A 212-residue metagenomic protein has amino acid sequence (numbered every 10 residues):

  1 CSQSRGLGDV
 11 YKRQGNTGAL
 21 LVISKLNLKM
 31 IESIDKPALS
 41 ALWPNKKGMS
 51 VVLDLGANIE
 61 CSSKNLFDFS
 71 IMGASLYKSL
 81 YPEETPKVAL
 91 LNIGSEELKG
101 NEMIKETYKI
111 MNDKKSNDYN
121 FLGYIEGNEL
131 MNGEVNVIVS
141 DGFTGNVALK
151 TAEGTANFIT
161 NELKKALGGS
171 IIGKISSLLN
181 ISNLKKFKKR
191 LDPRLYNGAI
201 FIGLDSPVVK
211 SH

Functional and structural regions predicted by a protein language model:
C1-Y11: Short, small-residue-biased leader/transition segments that mark boundaries at the very start of proteins
Q3, N132-V135: A short, glycine/Asx- and small/polar-enriched loop/turn that sits immediately N-terminal to a beta-strand
D9, R13-S24, D35-L39, S62-S63 (+3 more regions): Short glycine/serine/threonine-rich phosphate/pyrophosphate-binding segments that cradle anionic phosphate groups
R13-Q14, L53, N120-Y124, I202 (+1 more regions): General beta-strand structural signal in soluble alpha/beta enzymes
G18-L21, E96-K99, E129-N132, N146: Short, active-site-adjacent cap segments at secondary-structure transitions
K25-V52, E134-I138, G142-H212: Glycine-rich phosphate/nucleotide-binding loop
D35, S70, A74, N120-N132 (+1 more regions): A general structural motif
I59-G127, N136, D141: Glycine-rich phosphate/diphosphate-binding loop of Rossmann-like nucleotide-binding domains
